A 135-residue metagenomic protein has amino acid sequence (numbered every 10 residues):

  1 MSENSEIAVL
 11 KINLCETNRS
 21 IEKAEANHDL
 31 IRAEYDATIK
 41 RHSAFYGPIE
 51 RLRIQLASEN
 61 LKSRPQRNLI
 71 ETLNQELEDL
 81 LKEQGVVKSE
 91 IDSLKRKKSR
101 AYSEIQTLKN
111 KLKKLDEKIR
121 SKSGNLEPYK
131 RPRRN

Functional and structural regions predicted by a protein language model:
A8, C15, E22, D29-R32 (+14 more regions): Residue-level encoding of the coiled-coil heptad register
E127-R134: C-terminal modules of long, charged coiled-coil scaffolds in eukaryotic assembly complexes
